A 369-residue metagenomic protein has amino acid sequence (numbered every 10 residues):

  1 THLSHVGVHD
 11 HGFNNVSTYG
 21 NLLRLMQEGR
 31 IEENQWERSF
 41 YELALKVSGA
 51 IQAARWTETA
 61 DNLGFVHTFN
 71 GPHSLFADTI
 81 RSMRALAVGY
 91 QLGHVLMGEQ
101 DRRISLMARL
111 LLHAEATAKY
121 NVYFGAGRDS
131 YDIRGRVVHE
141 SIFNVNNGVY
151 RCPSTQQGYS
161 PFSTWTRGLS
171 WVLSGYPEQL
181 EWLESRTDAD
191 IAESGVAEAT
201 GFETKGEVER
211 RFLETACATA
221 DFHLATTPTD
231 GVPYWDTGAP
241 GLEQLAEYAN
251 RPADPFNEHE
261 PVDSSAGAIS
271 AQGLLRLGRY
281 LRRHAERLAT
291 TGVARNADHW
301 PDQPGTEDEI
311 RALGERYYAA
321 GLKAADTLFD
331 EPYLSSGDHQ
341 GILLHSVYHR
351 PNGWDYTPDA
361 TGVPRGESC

Functional and structural regions predicted by a protein language model:
T1-H5, V47, F212: Short intrinsically disordered, low-complexity coil segments enriched in acidic
T1-L22: Blade-loop segments of beta-propeller domains
L3, M26, S48-E58, G93 (+5 more regions): Alpha-helical junction/boundary sensor with strong preference for TPR arrays
G7-D10, E32, P233, G238-P240 (+2 more regions): CBM-like carbohydrate-recognition segments
S17-Q27, R84-Q91, S174-S185, Q272-R282: Short glycine/serine- and small hydrophobic-enriched flexible loop segments
M26-N34: Short, polar/flexible loop-turn hinges at active-site or ligand-entry regions and domain interfaces
E33-A77: Asp-box/WD-like beta-propeller blade repeats and closely related beta-sheet repeat scaffolds
R38-E42, A60, H73-P252, N257 (+5 more regions): Extended ligand-binding clefts on enzyme/binding-domain cores
